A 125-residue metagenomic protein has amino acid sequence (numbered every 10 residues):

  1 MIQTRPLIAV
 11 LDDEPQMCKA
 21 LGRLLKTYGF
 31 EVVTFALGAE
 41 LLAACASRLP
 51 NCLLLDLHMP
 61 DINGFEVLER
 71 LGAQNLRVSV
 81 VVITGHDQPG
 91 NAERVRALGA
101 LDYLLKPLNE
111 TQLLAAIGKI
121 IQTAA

Functional and structural regions predicted by a protein language model:
P15-V33, L98, I120: Two-component/phosphorelay signaling modules centered on CheY-like receiver
C18, P60, Q88, K106: The feature encodes the CheY-like receiver
A36-L37, N63-E66: Acidic catalytic/metal-coordinating carboxylates
A43, F65-L76: Short amphipathic alpha-helix used as the core "switch/output" element in two-component signaling
R48-L54, M59: Active-site beta3 strand of CheY-like receiver
G90, L108-I117: C-terminal output helix
L101: Short, glycine/charged-rich "phosphate-handling" switch motifs in NTP-dependent and phosphotransfer domains
